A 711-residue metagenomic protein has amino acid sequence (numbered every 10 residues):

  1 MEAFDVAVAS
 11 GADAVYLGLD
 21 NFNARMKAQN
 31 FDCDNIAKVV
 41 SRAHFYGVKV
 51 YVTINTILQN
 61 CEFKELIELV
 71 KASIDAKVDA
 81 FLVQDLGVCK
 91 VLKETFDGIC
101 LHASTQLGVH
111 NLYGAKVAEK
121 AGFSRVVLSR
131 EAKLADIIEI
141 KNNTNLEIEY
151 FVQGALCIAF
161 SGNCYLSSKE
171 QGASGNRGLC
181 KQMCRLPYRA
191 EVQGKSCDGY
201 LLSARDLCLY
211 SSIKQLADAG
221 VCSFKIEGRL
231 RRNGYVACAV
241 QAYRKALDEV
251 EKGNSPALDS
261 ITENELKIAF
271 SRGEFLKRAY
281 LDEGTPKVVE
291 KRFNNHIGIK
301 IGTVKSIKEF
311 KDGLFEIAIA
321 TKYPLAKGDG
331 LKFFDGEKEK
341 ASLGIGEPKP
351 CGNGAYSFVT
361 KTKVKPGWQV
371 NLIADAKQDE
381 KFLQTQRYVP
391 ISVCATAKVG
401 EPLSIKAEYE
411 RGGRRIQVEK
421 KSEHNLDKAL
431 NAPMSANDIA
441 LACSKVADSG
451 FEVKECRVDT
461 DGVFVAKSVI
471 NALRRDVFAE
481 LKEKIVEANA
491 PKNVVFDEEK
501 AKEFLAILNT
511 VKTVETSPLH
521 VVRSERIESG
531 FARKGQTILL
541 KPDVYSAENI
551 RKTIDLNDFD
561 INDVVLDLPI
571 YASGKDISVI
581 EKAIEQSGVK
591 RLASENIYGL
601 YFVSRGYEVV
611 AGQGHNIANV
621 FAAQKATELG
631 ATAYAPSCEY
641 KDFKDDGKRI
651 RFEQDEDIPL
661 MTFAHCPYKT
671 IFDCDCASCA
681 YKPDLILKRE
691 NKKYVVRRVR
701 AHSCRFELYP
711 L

Functional and structural regions predicted by a protein language model:
A3-A9, A14-N21, V39-V40, Y46-I67 (+5 more regions): Surface-exposed amphipathic alpha-helical tracts and adjacent flexible/coil segments at the periphery of soluble enzymes
N23-M26: A short acidic, helix-capping loop that chelates divalent metal ions and anchors anionic groups
F31-I36: Glycine-rich, highly charged phosphate/nucleotide-binding loops
H110: Active-site PLP-lysine loop of aminotransferase-like
